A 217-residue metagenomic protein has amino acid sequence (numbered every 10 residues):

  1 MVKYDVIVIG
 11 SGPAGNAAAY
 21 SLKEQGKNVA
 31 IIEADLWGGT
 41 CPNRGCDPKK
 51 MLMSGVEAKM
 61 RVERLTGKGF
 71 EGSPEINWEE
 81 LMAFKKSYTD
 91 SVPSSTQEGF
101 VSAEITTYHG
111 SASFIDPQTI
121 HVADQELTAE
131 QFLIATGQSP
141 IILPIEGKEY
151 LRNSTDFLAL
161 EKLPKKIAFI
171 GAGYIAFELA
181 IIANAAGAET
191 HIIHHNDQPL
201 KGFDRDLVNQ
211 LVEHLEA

Functional and structural regions predicted by a protein language model:
V2-Y4, Y20-K27, I32-L163, N196-L200 (+1 more regions): Glycine-rich flavin
Y4-I31, F169, A176-A185: N-terminal Rossmann-like FAD-binding beta1-loop-alpha1 element of flavoenzymes
G12, S111-S113, G173: Conserved acidic residues
Y150, E161-F203: Rossmann-like NAD(P)H-binding beta-loop-alpha module
